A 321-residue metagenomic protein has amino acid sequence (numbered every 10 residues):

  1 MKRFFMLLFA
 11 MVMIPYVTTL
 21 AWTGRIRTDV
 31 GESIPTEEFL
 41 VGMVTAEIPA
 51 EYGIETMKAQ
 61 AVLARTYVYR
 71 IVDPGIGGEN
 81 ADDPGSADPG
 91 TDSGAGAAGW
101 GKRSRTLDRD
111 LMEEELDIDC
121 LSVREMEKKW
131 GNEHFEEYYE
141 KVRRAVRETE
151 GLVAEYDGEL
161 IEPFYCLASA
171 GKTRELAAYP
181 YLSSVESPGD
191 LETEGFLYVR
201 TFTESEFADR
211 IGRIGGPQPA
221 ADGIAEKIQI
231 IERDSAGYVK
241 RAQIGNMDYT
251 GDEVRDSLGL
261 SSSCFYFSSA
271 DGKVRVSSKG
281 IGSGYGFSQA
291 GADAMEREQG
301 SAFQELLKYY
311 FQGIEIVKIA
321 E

Functional and structural regions predicted by a protein language model:
M1-E321: Conserved, single-site charged/polar hotspot
